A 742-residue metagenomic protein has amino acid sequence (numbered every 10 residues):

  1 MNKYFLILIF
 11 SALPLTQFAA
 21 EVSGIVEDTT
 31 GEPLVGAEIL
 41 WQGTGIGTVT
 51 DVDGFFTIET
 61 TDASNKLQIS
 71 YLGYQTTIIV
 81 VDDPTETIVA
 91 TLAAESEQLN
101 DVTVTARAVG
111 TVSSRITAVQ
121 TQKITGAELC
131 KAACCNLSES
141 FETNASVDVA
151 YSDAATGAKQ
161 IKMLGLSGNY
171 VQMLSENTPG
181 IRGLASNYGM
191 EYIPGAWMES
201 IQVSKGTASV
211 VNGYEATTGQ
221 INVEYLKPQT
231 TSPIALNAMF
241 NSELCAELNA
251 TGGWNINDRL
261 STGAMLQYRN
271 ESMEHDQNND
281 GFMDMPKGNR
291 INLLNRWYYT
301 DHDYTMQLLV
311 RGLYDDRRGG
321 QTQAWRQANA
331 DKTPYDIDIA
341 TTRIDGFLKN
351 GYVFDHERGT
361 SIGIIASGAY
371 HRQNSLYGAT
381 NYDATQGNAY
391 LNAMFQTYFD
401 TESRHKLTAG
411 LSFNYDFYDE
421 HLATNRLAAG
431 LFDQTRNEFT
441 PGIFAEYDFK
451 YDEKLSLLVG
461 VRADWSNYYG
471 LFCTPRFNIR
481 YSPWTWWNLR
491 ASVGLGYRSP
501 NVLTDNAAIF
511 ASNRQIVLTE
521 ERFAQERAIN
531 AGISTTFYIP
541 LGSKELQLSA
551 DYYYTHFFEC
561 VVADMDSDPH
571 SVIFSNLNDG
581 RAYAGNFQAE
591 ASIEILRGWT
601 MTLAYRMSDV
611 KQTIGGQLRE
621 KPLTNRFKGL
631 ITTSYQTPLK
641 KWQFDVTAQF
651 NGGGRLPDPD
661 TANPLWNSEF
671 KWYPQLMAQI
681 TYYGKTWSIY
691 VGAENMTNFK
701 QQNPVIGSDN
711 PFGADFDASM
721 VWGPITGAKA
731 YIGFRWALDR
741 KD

Functional and structural regions predicted by a protein language model:
Y4, R597, F650-P657, T681-D742: C-terminal beta-signal and adjacent terminal beta-strands/loops of Gram-negative outer-membrane beta-barrel proteins
E27, A37-Q42, Q68-Q75, P84-C130 (+2 more regions): Short, acidic, small-residue-rich periplasmic hinge/interaction motif at the N-terminus of Gram-negative outer-membrane
F56-E59, Q160, T178-K205, L293: Short acidic/polar hinge/loop motifs at secondary-structure boundaries that mediate gating or recognition
E59, S138-R182: Extracytoplasmic beta-strand/coil segments of soluble accessory domains associated with Gram-negative outer-membrane
T85-T91, L137-S140, K159-K162, L174 (+5 more regions): N-terminal periplasmic accessory domains that precede and gate Gram-negative outer-membrane beta-barrel machines
E271-N292, T300-I362, G368-N388: Flexible loop and strand-edge segments within Gram-negative outer membrane beta-barrel domains
G363-S367, H371-S375, S482, N488-R490 (+2 more regions): Membrane-embedded beta-barrel scaffold of Gram-negative outer-membrane proteins
K450-K454, L548, Y552-H556, S575-P659 (+1 more regions): Gram-negative outer-membrane beta-barrel transporters
